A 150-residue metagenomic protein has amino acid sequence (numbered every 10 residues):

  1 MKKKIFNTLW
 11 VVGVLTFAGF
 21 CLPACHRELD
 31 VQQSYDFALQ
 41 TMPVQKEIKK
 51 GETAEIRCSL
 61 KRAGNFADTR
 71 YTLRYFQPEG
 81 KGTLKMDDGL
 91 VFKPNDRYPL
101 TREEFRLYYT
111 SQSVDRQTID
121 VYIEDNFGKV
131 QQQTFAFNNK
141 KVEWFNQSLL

Functional and structural regions predicted by a protein language model:
K2, Q33-L150: First exposed extracellular module after export/assembly in secreted or surface-exposed proteins
K2-N7, F17-M42: Bacterial Sec-dependent N-terminal signal peptides
